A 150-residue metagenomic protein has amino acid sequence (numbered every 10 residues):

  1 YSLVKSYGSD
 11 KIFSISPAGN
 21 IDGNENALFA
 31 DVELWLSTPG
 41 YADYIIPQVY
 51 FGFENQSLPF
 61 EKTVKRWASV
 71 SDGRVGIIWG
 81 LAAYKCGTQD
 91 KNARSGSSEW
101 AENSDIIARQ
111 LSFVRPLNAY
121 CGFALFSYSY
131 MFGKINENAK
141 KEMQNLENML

Functional and structural regions predicted by a protein language model:
Y1-L28, V75-K85: Aromatic-lined carbohydrate-recognition surfaces of secreted/lumenal glycan-active proteins
S2, A30-E33, D43, K65: Internal, well-ordered alpha-helical scaffold/interface segments that support domain packing or protein-protein contacts
S6-Y7, L34-P39: Short, conserved, surface-exposed binding loops centered on an aromatic residue
L28-D31, F60-T63, I107: Amphipathic coiled-coil/heptad-repeat helices and related helical stalk/stem segments that mediate oligomerization
S37-L58, R66-L150: Substrate-binding cleft of secreted/luminal carbohydrate-active enzymes
